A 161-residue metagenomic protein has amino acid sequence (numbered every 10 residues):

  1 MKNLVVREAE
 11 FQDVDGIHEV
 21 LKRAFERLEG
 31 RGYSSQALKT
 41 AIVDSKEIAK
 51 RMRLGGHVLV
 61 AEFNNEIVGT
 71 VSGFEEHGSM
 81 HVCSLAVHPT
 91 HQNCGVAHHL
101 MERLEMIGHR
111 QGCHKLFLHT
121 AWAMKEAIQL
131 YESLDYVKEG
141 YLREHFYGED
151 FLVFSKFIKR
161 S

Functional and structural regions predicted by a protein language model:
L4-E19: A short beta-loop-alpha structural element at the N-terminal edge of CoA-dependent acyl/N-acetyltransferase catalytic
E10, F74, H88, Q92 (+1 more regions): Residue-level recognition of the GNAT/N-acetyltransferase active site
E19-I48: Conserved GNAT-fold acetyl-CoA-binding loop/helix
K46-V60, H81: A short helix-loop-beta-strand connector motif used in the catalytic cores of GNAT acetyltransferases and, in some
K50, H114-S161: C-terminal "cap" of GNAT-fold acetyltransferases
V60, E66-F74, H81-A86: Conserved beta-strand in the GNAT
V87, N93-M106, Q129-S133: Conserved acetyl-CoA-binding loop-helix of GNAT-fold acetyltransferases
M101, G108-H119: Conserved GNAT acetyl-CoA-binding A-motif
